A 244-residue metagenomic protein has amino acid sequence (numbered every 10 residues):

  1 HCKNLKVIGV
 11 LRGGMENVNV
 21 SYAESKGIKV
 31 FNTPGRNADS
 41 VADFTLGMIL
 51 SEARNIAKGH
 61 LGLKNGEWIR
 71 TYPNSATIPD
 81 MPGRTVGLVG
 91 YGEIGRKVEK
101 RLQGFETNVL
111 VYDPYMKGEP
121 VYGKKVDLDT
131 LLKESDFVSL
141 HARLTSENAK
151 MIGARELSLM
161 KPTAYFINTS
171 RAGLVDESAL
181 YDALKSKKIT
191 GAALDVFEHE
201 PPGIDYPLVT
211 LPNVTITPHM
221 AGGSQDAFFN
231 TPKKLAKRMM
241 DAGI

Functional and structural regions predicted by a protein language model:
H1, V18-S25, Y115-Y122, P202-T210: Short loop/helix-cap segments at secondary-structure boundaries that form the rim of catalytic
H1-F31, K133, G153-R155, L159: An N-terminal-biased, well-structured beta-alpha scaffold segment characteristic of Rossmann-like dinucleotide-binding
C2-L5, E106, S135, T163-A164 (+1 more regions): Short, well-ordered alpha-helix to beta-strand connector turns
L11-R12, I28-D39, S170, H219: Short beta->alpha connector loops at strand-helix junctions that form conserved, small/polar/Pro-enriched
V30, T163-I244: Rossmann-like dinucleotide-binding domain for NAD(H)/NADP(H)
P34-T85: Phosphate-binding beta-alpha-beta segment of Rossmann-like dinucleotide-binding domains, i.e., the NAD(P)
N74-P162: Rossmann-like dinucleotide/phosphate-binding beta-alpha-beta segment
